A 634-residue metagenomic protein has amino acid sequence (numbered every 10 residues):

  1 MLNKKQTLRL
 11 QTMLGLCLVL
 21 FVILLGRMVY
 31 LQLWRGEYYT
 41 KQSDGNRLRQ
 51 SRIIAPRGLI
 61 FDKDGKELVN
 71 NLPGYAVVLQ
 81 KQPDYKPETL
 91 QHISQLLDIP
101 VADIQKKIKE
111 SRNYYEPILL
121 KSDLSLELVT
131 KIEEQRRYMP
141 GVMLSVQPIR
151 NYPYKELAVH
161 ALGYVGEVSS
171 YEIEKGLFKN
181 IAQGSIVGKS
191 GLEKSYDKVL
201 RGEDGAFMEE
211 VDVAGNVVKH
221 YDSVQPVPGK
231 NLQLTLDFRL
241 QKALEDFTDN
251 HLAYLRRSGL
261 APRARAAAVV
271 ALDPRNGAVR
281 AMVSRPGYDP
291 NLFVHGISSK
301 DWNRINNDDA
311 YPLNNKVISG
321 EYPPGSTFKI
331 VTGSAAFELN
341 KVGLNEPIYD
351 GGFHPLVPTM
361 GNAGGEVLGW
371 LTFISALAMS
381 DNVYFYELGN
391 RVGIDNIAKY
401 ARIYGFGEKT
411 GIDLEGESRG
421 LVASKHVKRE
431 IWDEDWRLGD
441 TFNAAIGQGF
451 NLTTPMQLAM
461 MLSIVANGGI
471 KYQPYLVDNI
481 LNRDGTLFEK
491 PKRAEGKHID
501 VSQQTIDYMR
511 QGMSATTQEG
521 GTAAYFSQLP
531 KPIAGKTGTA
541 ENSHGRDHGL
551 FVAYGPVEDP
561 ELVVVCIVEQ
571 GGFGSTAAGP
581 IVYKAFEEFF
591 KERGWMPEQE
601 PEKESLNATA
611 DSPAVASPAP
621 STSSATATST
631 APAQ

Functional and structural regions predicted by a protein language model:
M1-I297, E321, D395-I403, Q528 (+2 more regions): Periplasmic/cell-envelope proteins involved in peptidoglycan metabolism and beta-lactam response
T7, V69, E210-S223, L236 (+6 more regions): Beta-lactam-recognizing serine transpeptidase/beta-lactamase-like catalytic domain environment
